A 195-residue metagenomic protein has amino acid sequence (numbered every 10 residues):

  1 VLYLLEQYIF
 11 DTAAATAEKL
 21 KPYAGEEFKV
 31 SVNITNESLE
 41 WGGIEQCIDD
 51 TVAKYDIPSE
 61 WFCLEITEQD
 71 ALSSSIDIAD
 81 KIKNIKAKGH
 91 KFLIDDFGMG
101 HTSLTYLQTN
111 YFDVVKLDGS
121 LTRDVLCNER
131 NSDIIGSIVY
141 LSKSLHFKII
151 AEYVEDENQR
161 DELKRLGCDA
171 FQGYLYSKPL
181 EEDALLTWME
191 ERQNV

Functional and structural regions predicted by a protein language model:
L2-I78, Y153: Catalytic core of bacterial c-di-GMP phosphodiesterases, primarily the EAL and HD-GYP domains, capturing alpha-helical
E6, I44, I48, I78 (+2 more regions): The cytosolic transmitter module of two-component sensor histidine kinases
K21, K86, Q193: Conserved ATPase "switch" residues in P-loop NTPase domains
D49-V125, L141, L145-P179: The catalytic core of metal-dependent phosphodiesterases that act on cyclic dinucleotides
D77, R130, D161, A184-L185: Short helix/loop segment flanking the catalytic signature motif in cyclic-nucleotide metabolism enzymes
Y111-D113, S132-I134, C168-D169, M189-E191: Short, hinge-like loop/turn segments at secondary-structure boundaries
K164, L180-V195: C-terminal helical cap(s) of enzyme catalytic domains, especially alpha/beta-barrels
